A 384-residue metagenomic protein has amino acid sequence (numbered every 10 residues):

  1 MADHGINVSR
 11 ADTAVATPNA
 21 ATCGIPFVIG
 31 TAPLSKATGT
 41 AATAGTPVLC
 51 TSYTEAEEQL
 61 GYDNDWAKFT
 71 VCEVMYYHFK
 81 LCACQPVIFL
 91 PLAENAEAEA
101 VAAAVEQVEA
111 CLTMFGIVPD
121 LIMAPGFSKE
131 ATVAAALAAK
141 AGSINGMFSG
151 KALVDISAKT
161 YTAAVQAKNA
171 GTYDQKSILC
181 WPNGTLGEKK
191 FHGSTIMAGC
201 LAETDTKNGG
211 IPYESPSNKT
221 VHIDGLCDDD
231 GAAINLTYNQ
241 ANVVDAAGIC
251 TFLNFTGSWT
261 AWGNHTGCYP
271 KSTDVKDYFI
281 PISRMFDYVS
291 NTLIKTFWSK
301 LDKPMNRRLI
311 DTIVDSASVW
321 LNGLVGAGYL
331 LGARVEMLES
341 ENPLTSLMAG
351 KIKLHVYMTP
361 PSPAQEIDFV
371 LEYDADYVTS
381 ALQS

Functional and structural regions predicted by a protein language model:
A2-T43, V48-T51, A102-K295, L338: A glycine- and small-residue-enriched flexible loop/hinge signal that marks low-structured segments
T43-L90: N-terminal assembly/attachment segments of tailed bacteriophage virion structural proteins
V48, A67, A100-A103, K129 (+6 more regions): Catalytic cores of large soluble enzymes that bind and process phosphate-bearing ligands
M75-F79, C111-L112, L137-I144, A317-V325: Hydrophobic, Leu/Ile/Phe/Ala-enriched alpha-helical segments that form helix-helix packing faces
C82-Q107: Well-ordered mid-protein domain cores that form the structural environment of catalytic cofactors
A136-A138, V335-E336, D368-E372: Composition- and surface-driven signal marking solvent-exposed, interaction-prone regions in large proteins
F279-S340: Acidic, low-complexity glycine/serine/threonine-rich segments
N342-S384: C-terminal edge-of-domain segments
